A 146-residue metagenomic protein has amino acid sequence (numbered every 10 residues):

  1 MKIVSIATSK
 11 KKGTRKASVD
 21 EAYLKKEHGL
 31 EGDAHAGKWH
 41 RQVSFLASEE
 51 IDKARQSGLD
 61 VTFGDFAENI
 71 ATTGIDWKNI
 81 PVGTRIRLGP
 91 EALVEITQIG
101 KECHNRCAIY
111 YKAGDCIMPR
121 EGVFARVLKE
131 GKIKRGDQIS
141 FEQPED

Functional and structural regions predicted by a protein language model:
M1-D146: Metal-cofactor-dependent catalytic cores
